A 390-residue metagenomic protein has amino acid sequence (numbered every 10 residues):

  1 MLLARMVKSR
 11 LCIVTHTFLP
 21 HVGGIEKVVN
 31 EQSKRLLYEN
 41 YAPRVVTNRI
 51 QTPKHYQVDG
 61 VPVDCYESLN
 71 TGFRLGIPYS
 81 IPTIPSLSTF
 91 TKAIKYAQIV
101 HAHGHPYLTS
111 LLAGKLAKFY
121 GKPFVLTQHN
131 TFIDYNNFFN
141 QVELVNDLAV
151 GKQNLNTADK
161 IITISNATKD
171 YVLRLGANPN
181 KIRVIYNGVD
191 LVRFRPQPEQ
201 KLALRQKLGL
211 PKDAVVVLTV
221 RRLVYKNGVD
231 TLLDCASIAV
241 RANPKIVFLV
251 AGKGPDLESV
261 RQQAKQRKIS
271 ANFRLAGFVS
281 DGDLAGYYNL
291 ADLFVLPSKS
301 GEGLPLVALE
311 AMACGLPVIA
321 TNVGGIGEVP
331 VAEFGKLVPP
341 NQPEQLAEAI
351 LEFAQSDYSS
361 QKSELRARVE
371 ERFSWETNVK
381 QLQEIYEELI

Functional and structural regions predicted by a protein language model:
M1-T52, Q57-P62: N-terminal subdomain of nucleotide-sugar transferases
R49, A167, G188: Carbohydrate-associated surface elements
I94, F278-V279, G286-A291: Short alpha-helical donor nucleotide-sugar binding micro-motif in glycosyltransferases
P123-V125, F132-T157, D170: Nucleotide-sugar donor phosphate/pyrophosphate-binding loop at the beta->alpha transition of glycosyltransferases
P211-N227, L233-A236: Conserved donor-binding/catalytic core segment of Leloir-type glycosyltransferases
R261-V279: Nucleotide-activated donor-binding/catalytic signature segment of Leloir-type glycosyltransferases, i.e., the conserved
A308, P317-A320: Short hydrophobic beta-strand element within catalytic cores of glycosyltransferases and related nucleotide-activated
A332-P343, E352-Y358: Conserved acidic donor-binding segment of nucleotide-sugar-dependent glycosyltransferases
